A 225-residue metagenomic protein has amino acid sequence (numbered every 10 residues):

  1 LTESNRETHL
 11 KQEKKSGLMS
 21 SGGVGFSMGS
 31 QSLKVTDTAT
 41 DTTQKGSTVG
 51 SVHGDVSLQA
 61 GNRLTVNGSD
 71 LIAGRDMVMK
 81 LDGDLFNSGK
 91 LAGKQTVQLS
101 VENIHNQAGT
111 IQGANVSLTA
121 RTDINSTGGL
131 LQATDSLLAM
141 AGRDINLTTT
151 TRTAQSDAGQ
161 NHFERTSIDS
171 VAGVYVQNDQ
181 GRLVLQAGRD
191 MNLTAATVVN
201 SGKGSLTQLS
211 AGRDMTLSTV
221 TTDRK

Functional and structural regions predicted by a protein language model:
L1-K225: Binding/recognition "hotspot" determinant
